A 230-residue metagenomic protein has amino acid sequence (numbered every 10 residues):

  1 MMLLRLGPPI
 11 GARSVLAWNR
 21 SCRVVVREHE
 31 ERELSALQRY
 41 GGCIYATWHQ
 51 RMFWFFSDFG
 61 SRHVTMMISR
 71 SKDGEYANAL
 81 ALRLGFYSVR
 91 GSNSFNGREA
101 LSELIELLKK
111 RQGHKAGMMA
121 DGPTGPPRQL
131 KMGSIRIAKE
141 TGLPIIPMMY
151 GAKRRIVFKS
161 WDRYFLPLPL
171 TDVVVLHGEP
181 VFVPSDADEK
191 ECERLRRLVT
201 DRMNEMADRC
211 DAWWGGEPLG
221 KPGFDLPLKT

Functional and structural regions predicted by a protein language model:
M1-S21, Y76, R83, R98 (+3 more regions): Alpha-helical membrane-targeting segments
M1-S61, I105, D201-T230: Membrane-anchoring hydrophobic helices of lipid-metabolizing enzymes
G42-I44, H63, G113-G117, I146: Residue-level preference for the first positions of well-ordered beta-strands
G42-N96, T141, V157: Catalytic core of membrane glycerolipid acyltransferases/transacylases, capturing the structured, soluble-facing
G74-N78, A100-L108: Short, charged beta->alpha transition segments
F95-E99, P127, K153: Active-site and donor-binding regions of nucleotide-sugar-utilizing enzymes
L104-T141: Catalytic-site beta-strand/loop segments enriched in glycine and acidic/polar residues
L130-E189: A cross-family acyltransferase "interaction/gating" segment
